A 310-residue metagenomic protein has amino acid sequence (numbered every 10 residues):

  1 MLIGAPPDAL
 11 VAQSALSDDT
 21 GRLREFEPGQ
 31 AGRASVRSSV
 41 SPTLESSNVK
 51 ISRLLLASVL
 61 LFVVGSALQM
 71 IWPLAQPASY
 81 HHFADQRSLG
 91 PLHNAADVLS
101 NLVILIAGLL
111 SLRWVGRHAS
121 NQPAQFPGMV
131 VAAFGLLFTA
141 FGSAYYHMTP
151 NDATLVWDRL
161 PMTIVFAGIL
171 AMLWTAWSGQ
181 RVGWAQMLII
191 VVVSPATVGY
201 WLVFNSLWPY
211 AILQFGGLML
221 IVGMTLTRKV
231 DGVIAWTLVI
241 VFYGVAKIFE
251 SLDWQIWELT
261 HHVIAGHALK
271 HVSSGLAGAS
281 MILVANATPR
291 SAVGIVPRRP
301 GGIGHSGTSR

Functional and structural regions predicted by a protein language model:
M1-S47, S291-R310: Short, intrinsically disordered terminal tails adjacent to the first/last structured region
A5-D8, I164, Y210: Generic hydrophobic, helix-prone segments enriched in Leu/Val/Ile
S17, A34, L105, T163 (+4 more regions): Alpha-helical and His/Cys-centered functional microenvironments
R22, G29, G65, F83-Q86 (+5 more regions): Generic signature of intrinsically disordered, low-complexity segments enriched in small/polar residues
N48-Q186, S194-G199, V230-W236, V241-R299: Early transmembrane hairpin module of multi-pass membrane proteins
Y200-V230: Active-site rim beta-loop-alpha module in soluble metabolic enzymes
